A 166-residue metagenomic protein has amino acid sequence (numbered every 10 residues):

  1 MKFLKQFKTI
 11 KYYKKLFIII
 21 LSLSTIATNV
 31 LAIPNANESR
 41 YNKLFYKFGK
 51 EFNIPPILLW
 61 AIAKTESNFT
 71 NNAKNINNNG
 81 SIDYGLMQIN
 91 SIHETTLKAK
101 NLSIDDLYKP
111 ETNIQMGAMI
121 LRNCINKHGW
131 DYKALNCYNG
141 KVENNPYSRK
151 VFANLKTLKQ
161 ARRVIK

Functional and structural regions predicted by a protein language model:
M1-K47, K159-K166: N-terminal export signals and maturation junctions of secreted/periplasmic proteins
I33-K166: Catalytic glycan-binding domains that act on GlcNAc-containing polysaccharides
